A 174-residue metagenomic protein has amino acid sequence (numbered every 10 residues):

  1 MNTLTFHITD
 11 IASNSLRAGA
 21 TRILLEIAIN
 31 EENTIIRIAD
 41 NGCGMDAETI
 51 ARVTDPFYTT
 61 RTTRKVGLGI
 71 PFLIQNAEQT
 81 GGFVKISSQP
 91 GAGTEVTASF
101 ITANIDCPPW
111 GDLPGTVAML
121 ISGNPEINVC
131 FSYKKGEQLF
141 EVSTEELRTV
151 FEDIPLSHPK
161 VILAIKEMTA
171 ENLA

Functional and structural regions predicted by a protein language model:
M1-I27, N76: Conserved ATP-binding N-box helix of the HATPase_c
N2, N76-A174: Flexible, glycine-/charge-rich segments associated with ATP-binding catalytic modules
A18, N30, Q89-G91: A short, compositionally biased micro-patch
A28-I36: Short beta-strand-loop-beta element adjacent to the nucleotide/active-site pocket used for signaling
D40: Acidic ATP/Mg2+-coordinating residue in the GHKL
M45-F57: Short conserved segment of the HATPase_c
Y58-K65: Glycine-rich ATP-lid/hinge loop adjacent to the conserved G-boxes
G69, L73: Short alpha-helical Gxxx[C/S/T] motif in the catalytic ATP-binding
